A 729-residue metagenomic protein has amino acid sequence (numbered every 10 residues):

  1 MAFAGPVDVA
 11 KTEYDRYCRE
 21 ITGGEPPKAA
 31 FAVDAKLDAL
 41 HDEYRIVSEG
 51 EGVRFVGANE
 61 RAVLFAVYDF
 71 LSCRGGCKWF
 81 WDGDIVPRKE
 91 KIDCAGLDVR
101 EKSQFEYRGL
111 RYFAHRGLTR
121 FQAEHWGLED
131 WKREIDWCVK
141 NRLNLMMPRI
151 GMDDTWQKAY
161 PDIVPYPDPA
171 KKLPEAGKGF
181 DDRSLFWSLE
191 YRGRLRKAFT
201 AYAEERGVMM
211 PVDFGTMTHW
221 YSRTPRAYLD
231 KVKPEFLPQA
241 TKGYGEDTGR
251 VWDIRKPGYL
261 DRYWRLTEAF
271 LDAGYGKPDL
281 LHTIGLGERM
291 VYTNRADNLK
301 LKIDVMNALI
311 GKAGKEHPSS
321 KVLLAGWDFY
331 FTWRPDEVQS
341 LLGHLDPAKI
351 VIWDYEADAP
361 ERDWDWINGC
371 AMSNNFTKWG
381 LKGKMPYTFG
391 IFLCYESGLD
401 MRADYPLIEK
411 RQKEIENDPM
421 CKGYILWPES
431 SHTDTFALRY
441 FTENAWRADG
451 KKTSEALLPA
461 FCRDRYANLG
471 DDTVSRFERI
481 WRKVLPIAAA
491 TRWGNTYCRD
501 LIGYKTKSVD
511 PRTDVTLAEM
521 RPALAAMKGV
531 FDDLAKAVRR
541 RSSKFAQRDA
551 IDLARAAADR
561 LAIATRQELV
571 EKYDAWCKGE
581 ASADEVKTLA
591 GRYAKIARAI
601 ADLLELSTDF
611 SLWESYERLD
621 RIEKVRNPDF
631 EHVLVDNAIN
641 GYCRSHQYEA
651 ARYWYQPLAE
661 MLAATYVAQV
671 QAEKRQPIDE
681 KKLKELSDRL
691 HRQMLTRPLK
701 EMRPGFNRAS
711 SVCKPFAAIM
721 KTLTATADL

Functional and structural regions predicted by a protein language model:
M1-F105: Contiguous, structured surface segment used for ligand recognition
F3-G5, V53-G57, R120-E124, F186 (+1 more regions): Second-shell loop/turn segments in exported
A10, Y14, V63, V67 (+6 more regions): Stable alpha-helical elements in mature extracytoplasmic
P26-P27, V33-A35, K78, D82 (+10 more regions): Catalytic-core regions of glycoside hydrolase
A62-G75, K140, T435-A445, R548-E571: Short, hydrophobic/amphipathic alpha-helical patches that form generic packing surfaces within helical domains
D98-Q122, K242-T248: N-terminal small/glycine-rich loop or linker at the start of catalytic domains across soluble metabolic enzymes
V484-T506: Long, charge-rich alpha-helical interaction segments
D510-L729: Histidine-centered catalytic/metal-binding microenvironments
